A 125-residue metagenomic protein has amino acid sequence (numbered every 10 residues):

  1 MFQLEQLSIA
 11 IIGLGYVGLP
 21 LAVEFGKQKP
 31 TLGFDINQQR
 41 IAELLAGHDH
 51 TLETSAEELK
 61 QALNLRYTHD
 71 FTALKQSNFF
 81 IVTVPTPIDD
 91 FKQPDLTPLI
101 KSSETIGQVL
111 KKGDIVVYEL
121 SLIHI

Functional and structural regions predicted by a protein language model:
Q3-L7, P30, I36-F79, P85-Q93: Conserved N-terminal Rossmann-fold NAD(P) cofactor-binding segment
L14: Glycine-rich Rossmann-fold phosphate-binding loop(s) that bind the pyrophosphate of adenine dinucleotide cofactors
G18-L19: N-terminal Rossmann-fold NAD(P) dinucleotide-binding loop
F25: Aromatic pocket-lining residues of Rossmann-like dinucleotide-binding sites
T83-V84, L120: Glycine-rich, N-terminal phosphate-binding loop of Rossmann-like dinucleotide-binding domains
K111-D114: A short helix->loop->beta-strand "cap" motif at the edges of active sites that frequently abuts
I123-I125: Conserved small/polar residues in nucleotide/adenosyl-binding loops
